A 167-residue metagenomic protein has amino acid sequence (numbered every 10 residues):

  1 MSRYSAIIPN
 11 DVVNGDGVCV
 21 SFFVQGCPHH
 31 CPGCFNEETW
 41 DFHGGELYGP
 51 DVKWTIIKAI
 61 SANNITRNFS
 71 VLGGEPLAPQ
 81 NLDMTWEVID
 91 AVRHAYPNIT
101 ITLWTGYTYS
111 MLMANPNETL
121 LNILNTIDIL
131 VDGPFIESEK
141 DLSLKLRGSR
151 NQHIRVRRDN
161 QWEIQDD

Functional and structural regions predicted by a protein language model:
M1-V18: Short, charged low-complexity linear segments at domain edges
G15-D51: Canonical Radical SAM [4Fe-4S] cluster-binding loop centered on the CxxxCxxC motif and its immediate flanking residues
N36-D51, I65-P79, N98-M113, L124 (+2 more regions): Core AdoMet radical
G49-W54, L82-I89, N115-L121: Charged helix-capping and loop-helix junction motifs
K53-A62: A short, well-ordered alpha-helical element
A62-N63, A95: Alpha-helix C-cap/termination motif
Q80-R93, K140-D167: P-loop/Walker A phosphate-binding loop and immediately adjacent motor/lid segment at beta-alpha junctions
V88-A95, N122-T126: Catalytic-core regions built around general acid/base machinery
